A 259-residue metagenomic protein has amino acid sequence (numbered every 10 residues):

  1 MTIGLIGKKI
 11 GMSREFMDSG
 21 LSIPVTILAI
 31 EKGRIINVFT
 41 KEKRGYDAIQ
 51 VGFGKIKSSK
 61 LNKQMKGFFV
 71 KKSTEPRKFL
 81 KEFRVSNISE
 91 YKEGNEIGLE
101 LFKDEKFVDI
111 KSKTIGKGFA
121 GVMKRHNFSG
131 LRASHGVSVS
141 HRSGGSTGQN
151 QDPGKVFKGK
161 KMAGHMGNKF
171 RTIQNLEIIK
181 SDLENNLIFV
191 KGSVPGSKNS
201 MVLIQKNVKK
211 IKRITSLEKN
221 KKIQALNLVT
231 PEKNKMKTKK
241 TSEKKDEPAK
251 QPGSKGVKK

Functional and structural regions predicted by a protein language model:
M1-K259: Extended basic (Lys/Arg/His-rich) segments that typically form rRNA-contacting surfaces in ribosomal proteins
